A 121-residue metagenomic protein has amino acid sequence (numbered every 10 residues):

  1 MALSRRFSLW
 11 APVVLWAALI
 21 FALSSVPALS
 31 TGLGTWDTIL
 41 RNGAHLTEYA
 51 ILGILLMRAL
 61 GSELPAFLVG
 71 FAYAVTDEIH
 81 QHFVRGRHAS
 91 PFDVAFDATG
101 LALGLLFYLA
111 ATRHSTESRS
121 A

Functional and structural regions predicted by a protein language model:
M1-A2, H114-A121: Short, charged juxtamembrane terminal tails flanking transmembrane helices
M1-M57: "…centered on the first transmembrane helix and the immediately adjacent amphipathic helix/loop
R5-S8, L60-F67, S90-P91: Membrane-helix interface segments
V13-S24, P65-H82: Small-polar-interrupted transmembrane alpha-helices in polytopic inner-membrane proteins
A28-G32, G86, L109-E117: Transmembrane helix-loop junctions in multipass membrane proteins, especially transporters and channels
T31-T38, T76-A95: Interfacial helix-loop-helix junctions of multi-pass membrane proteins
E48-E63, T99-T112: Membrane-interfacial alpha-helical segments at the cytosolic side of multi-pass membrane proteins
Y73, Q81-V84, A95-T99, G104 (+1 more regions): C-terminal "closing" transmembrane helix and its immediate cytosolic amphipathic cap in multi-pass membrane proteins
